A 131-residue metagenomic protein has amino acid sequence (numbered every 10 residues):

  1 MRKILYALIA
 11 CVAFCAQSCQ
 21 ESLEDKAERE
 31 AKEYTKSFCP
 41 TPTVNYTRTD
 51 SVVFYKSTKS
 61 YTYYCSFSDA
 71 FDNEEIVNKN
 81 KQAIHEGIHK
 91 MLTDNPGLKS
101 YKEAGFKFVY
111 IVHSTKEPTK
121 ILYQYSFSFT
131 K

Functional and structural regions predicted by a protein language model:
M1-R2, I88: Short, intrinsically disordered low-complexity segments
R2-I9: Sec-dependent signal peptide recognition, specifically the positively charged N-region followed immediately by
C15-S18: C-terminal motif of bacterial Sec signal peptides marking the signal peptidase cleavage site
Q20-S22: Bacterial signal peptide processing site
E24, E28, K32-E33, S37 (+3 more regions): Polar/charged, Gly/Pro-rich intrinsically disordered segments
N73-K99: Short, non-transmembrane amphipathic alpha-helical segments
